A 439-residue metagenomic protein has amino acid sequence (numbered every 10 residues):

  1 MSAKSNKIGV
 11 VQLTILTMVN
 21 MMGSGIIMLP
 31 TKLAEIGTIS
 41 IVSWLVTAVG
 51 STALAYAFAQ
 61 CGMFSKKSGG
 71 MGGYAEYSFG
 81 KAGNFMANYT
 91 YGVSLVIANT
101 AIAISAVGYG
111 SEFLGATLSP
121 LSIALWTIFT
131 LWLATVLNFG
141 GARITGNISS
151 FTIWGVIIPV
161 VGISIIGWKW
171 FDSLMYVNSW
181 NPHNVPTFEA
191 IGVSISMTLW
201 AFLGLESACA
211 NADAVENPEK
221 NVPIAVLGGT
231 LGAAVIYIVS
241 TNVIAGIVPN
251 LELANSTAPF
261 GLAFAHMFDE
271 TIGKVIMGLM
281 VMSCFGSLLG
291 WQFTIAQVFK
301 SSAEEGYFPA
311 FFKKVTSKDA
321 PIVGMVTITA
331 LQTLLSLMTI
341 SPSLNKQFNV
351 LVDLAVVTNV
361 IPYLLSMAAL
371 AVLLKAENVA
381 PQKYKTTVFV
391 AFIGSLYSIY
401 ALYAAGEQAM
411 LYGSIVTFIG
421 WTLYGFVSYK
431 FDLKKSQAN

Functional and structural regions predicted by a protein language model:
M1-T31, E35-I39, S51-Y56, S68 (+3 more regions): Membrane-interface "cap" regions at the ends of multi-pass membrane proteins
S2-S5, S40-I41, G115-S122, S150-G278 (+1 more regions): Helix-loop-helix junctions that connect adjacent transmembrane segments in multi-pass membrane transporters
K7-T17, G80-S94, W126-T130, V185-T198 (+4 more regions): Select transmembrane alpha-helical segments in multipass membrane proteins
Q12, L45-V46, F113-I144, I157-I165 (+2 more regions): Transmembrane alpha-helical segments of multi-pass small-molecule transport proteins
T31-E35, A53-L131, T135-F139, I144 (+2 more regions): Hydrophobic transmembrane alpha-helices that form the core helical bundles of multi-pass secondary transporters
G73-E76, G80, E112-A116, L227-L289 (+1 more regions): TM-loop-TM module centered on a large, flexible mid-protein loop between adjacent transmembrane helices in multi-pass
E76, A103-W126, P159, A214-P218 (+4 more regions): Helix-loop-helix connectors at the membrane interface of multi-pass transporters/channels
I165, T358-N359, K385-N439: A generic transmembrane alpha-helix motif of multi-pass inner-membrane proteins
